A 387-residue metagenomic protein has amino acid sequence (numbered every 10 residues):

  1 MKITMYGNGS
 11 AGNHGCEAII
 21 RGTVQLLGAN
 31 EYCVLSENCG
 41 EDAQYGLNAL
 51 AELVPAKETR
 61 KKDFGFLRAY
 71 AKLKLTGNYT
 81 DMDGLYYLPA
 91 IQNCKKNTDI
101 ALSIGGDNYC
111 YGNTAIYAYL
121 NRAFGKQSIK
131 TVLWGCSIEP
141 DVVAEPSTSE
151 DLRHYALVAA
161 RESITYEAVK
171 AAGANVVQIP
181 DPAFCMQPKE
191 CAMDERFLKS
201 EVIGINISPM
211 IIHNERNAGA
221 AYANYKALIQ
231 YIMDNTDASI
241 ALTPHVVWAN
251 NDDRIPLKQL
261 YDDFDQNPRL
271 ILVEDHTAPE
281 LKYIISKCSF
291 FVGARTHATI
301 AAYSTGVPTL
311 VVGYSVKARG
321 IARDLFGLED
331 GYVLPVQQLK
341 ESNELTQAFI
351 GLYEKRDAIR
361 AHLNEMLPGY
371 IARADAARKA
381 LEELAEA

Functional and structural regions predicted by a protein language model:
M1-A387: Active-site anion-handling motifs in enzyme catalytic cores
